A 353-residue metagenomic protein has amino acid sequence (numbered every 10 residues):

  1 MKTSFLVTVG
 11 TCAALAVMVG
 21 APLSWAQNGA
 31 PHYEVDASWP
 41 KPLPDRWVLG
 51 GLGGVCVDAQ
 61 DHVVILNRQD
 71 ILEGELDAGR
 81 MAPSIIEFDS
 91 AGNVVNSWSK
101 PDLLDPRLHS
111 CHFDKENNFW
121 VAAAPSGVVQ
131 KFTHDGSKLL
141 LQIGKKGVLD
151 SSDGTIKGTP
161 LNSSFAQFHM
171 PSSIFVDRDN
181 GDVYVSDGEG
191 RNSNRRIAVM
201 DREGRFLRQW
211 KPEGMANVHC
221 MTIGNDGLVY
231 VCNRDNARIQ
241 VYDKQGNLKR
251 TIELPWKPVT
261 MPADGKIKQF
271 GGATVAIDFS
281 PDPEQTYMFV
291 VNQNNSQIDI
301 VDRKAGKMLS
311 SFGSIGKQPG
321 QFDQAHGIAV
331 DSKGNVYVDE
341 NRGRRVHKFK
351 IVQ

Functional and structural regions predicted by a protein language model:
M1-S4: Positively charged n-region of N-terminal signal peptides that target proteins for export
T8-A21: Bacterial N-terminal signal peptides
W25-Q353: Eukaryotic scaffold repeat domains enriched in small/polar residues
